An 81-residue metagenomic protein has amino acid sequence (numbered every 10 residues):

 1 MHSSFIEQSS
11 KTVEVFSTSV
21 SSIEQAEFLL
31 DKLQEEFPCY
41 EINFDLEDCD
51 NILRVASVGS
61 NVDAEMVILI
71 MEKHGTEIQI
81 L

Functional and structural regions predicted by a protein language model:
M1-S3, E35-E41: Short amphipathic beta-strand starts and helix->beta connectors
S4-S22: Short glycine-/aliphatic-rich beta-strand segments at the starts of folded cytosolic domains
V20-F37: Short amphipathic alpha-helix segments
L29-L33, E65-K73: Short amphipathic alpha-helices in soluble, non-transmembrane regions that often serve as interface/regulatory elements
N43, H74-L81: Conserved short beta-strand edge segments in small beta-sheet-based binding/regulatory domains
N43-C49: RNA-recognition motif
C49-V55: Surface-exposed aromatic
S57-V62: Helix N-cap motif at beta-to-alpha junctions
